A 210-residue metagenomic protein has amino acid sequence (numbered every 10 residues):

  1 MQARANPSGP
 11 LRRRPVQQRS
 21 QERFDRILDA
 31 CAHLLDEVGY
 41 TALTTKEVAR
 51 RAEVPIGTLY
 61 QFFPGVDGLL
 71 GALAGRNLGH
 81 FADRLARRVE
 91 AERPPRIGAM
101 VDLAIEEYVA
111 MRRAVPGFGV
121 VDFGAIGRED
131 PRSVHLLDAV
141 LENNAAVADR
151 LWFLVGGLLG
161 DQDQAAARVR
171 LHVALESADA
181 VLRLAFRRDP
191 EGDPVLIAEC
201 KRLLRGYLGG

Functional and structural regions predicted by a protein language model:
M1-E22: N-terminal intrinsically disordered/low-complexity leader segments
S20-C31, V48, L73-F81: Generic hydrophobic, amphipathic alpha-helix propensity
R23, T44, V48, E129-D130 (+1 more regions): Structured catalytic core of nucleotide-sugar glycosyltransferases
R26, L34, V38-G68: Helix-turn-helix
R76-M100: Amphipathic alpha-helical linker/stalk segments
D83, A99-E106, A110-A114, V120 (+5 more regions): Amphipathic alpha-helical packing segments from all-alpha helical-bundle domains
L85-R93, G119-P131, L158, A185-D189: Secondary-structure edge/capping motif, primarily at the C-terminal ends of alpha-helices and the immediately following
